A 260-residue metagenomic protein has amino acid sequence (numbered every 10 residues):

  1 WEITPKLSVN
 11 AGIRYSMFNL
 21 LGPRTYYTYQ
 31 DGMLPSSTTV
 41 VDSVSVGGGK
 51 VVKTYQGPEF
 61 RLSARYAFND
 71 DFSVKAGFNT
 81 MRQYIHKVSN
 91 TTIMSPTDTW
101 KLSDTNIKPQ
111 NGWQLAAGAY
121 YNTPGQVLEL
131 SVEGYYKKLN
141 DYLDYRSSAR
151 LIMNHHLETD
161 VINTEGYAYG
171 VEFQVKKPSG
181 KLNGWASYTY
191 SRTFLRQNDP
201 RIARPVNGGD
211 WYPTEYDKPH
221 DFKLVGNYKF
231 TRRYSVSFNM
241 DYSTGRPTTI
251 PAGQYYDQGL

Functional and structural regions predicted by a protein language model:
W1-I3, Y15, Q56, A64-Y66 (+6 more regions): Residue-level signature of outer-membrane beta-barrel architecture
W1-N69, S73, Y84-I85, S89 (+2 more regions): Signature of Gram-negative outer-membrane beta-barrel scaffolds
T4-S8, A67-N69, G112, T123-Q126 (+4 more regions): Outer-membrane beta-barrel channels and translocator barrels
A11-M17, A76-T80, D98, A119 (+3 more regions): Transmembrane beta-barrel strands of outer-membrane/channel proteins
L21-Q30, K87-S95, W100, L143-R150 (+4 more regions): Outer-membrane beta-barrel translocator domains and adjoining extracellular loop/strand segments of Gram-negative
P58-L62, S103, W113-A117, L130 (+2 more regions): Hydrophobic, lipid-facing positions within transmembrane beta-strands of outer-membrane proteins
A67, S73-I85, S89, N106-D160 (+1 more regions): Membrane-embedded beta-barrel scaffold of Gram-negative outer-membrane proteins
Y135-K138, L157-A252: Gram-negative outer-membrane beta-barrel transporters
